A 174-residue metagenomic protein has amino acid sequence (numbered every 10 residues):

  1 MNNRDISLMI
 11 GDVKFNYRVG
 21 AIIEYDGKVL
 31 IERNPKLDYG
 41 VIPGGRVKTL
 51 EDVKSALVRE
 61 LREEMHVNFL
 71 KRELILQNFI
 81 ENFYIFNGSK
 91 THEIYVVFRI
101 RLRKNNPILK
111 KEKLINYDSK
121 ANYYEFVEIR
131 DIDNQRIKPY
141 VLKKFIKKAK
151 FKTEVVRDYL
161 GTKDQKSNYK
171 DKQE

Functional and structural regions predicted by a protein language model:
M1-G20: Acidic, metal-coordinating catalytic segment for phosphate/diphosphate chemistry, firing primarily on the Nudix
G11-F15, G88-I94, N116-A121: A generic structural micro-feature
N16, E24, L37, I42 (+1 more regions): Short connector loops at helix/strand junctions that flank enzyme active sites, especially segments positioning acidic
Y25-E64: Conserved Nudix-box catalytic region and its N-terminal flanking loop in Nudix hydrolases and closely related
N68-F79: A short coil-to-beta-strand element that immediately follows conserved catalytic motifs
N82-K111, K144-F145: Active-site-adjacent beta-strand/loop module that shapes the phosphate/pyrophosphate-binding cleft
R99, K110-I146: NUDIX/MutT-family hydrolases
P139-E174: Charged phosphate-binding loop/patch that engages nucleotide di/tri-phosphates or the phosphate backbone of nucleic
